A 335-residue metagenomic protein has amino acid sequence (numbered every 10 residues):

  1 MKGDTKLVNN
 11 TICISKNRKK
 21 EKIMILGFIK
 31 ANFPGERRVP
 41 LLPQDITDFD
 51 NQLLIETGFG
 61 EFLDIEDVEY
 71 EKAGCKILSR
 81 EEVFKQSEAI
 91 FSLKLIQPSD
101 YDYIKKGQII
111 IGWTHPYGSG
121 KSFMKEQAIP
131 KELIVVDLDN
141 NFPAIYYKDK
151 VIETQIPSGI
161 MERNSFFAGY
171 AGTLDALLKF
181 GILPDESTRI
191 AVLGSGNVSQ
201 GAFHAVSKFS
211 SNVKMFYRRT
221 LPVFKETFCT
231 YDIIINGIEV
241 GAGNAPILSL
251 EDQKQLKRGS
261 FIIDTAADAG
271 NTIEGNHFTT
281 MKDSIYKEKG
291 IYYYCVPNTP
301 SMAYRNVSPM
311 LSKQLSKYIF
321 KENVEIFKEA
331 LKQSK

Functional and structural regions predicted by a protein language model:
G3-K6, I12-I23: Short, Lys/Arg-enriched N-terminal segments with co-localized hydrophobic residues within the first ~10-30 amino acids
F28, F91-S92, I111-G112, N236 (+1 more regions): Redox-cofactor binding/interface segments in oxidoreductases and associated redox assembly factors
A31-G60, A171-E239: Glycine-rich phosphate/diphosphate-binding loop of Rossmann-like nucleotide-binding domains
L54-K76: N-terminal beta-loop-helix "entrance" segment that forms/cooperates in small-molecule cofactor or anionic ligand
K85-A168: Phosphate/diphosphate ligand-binding glycine-rich loop within oxidoreductases
K94-L95, T114-H115, I238-A242, A266-A267 (+1 more regions): Short glycine-/small-residue-rich Rossmann-like dinucleotide-binding loops
D139-P184, N271-K335: Adenosine-phosphate binding glycine-rich loop
R219-Y292: Rossmann-like adenosine-cofactor binding region
